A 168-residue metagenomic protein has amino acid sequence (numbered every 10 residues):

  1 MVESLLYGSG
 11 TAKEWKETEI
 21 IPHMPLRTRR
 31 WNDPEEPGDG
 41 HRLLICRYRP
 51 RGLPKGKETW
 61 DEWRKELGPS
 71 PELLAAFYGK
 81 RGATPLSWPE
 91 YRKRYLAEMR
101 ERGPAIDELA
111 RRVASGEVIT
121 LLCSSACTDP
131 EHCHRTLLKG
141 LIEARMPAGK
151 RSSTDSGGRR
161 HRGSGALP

Functional and structural regions predicted by a protein language model:
M1-V2, P37: Hydrophobic alpha-helical context, especially transmembrane and signal-peptide helices
V2-A12: Extreme N-terminal basic, low-complexity initiation segments that serve as generic localization/processing leaders
W15-P168: Residues lining hydrophobic/aromatic ligand-binding pockets adjacent to catalytic sites
